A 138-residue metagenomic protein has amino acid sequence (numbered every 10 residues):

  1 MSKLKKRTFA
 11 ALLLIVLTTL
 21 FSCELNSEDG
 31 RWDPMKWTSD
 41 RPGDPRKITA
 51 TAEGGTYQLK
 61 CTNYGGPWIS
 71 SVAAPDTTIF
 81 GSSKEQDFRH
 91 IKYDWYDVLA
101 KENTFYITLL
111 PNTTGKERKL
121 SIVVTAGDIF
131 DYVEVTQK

Functional and structural regions predicted by a protein language model:
S2-A10: Bacterial N-terminal signal peptides that target proteins for export
R7, L17-P45: Bacterial Sec-dependent N-terminal signal peptides
R41-G43, G54-Y106: Surface-exposed binding patches on compact interaction domains or structured appendages
I48-E53: Short, solvent-exposed loop/linker segments at the N-terminal edge of repeated beta-sheet extracellular domains
Q58-K60, T104-T108, S121-V123, Y132-E134: Beta-strand secondary-structure signal
E102-K116: Short, solvent-exposed, Trp/other aromatic-anchored flexible loops in extracytoplasmic proteins
T114-D128: A short beta-strand micro-motif common to beta-rich folds, especially ectodomain repeats
D128-K138: C-terminal edge beta-strand
